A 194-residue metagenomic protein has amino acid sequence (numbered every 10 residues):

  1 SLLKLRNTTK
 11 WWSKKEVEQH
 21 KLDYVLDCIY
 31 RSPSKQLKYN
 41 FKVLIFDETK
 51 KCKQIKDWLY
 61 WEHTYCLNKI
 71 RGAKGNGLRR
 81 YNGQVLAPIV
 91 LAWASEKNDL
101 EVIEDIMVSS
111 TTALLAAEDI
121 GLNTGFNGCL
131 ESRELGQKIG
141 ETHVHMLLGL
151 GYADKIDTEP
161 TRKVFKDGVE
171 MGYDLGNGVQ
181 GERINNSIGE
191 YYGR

Functional and structural regions predicted by a protein language model:
S1-R194: Acidic, surface-exposed loops and disordered segments
